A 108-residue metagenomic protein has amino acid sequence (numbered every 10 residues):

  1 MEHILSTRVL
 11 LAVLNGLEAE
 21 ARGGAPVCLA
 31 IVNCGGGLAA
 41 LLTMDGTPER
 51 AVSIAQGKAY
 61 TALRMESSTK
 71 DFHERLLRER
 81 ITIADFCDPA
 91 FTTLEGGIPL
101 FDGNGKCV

Functional and structural regions predicted by a protein language model:
M1-V108: Flexible, solvent-exposed loop/hinge segments and secondary-structure transition points
